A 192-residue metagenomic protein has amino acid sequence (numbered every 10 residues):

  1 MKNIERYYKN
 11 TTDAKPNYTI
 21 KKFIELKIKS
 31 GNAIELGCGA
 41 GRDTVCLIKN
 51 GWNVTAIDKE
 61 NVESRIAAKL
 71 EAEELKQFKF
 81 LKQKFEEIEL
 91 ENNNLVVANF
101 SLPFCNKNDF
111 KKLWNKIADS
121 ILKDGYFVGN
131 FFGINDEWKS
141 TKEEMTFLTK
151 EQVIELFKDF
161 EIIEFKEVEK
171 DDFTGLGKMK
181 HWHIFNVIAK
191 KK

Functional and structural regions predicted by a protein language model:
M1-I28, I34-E89, N108-K112, Y126-K192: Class I (Rossmann-like) S-adenosyl-L-methionine-dependent methyltransferase catalytic domain, capturing the SAM-binding
G31, N94: Conserved acidic residues
V97: A conserved beta-strand element that flanks and buttresses the S-adenosyl-L-methionine
F100-S101: Short catalytic micro-motifs in class I SAM-dependent methyltransferases
F104: ABC ATPase nucleotide-binding domain "signature" loop
K111-K123: A short glycine-rich, Lys/Arg-flanked "PGG" loop and its adjoining helix->strand segment in the class I
